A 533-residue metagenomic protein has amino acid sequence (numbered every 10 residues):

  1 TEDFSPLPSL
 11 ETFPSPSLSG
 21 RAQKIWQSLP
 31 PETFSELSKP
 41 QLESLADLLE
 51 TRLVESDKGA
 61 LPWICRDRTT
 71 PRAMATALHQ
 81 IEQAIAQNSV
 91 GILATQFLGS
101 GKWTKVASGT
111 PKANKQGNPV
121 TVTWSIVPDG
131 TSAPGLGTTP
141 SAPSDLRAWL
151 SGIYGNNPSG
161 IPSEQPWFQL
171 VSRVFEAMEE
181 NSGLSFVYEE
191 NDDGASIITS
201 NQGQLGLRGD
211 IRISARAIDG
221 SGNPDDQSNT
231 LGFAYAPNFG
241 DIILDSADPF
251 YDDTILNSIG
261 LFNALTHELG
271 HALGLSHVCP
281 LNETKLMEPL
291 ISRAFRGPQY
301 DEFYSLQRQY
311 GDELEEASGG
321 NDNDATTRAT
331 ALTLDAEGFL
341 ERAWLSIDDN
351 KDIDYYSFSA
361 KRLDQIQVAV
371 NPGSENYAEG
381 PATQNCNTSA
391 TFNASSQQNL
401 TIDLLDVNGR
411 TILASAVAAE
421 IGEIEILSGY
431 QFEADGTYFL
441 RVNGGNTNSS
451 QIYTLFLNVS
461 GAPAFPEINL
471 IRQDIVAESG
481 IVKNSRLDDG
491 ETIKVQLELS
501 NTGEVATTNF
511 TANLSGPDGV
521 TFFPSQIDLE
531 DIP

Functional and structural regions predicted by a protein language model:
E2-S163, D219-P237: Disordered inhibitory propeptide/activation segment of secreted metzincin zinc metalloprotease zymogens, centered on
L78-P134, I161, Q165-S276, N443: Metzincin-family zinc-dependent endopeptidase catalytic domain
K115-Q116, N376-G380, T391-S396, R486 (+1 more regions): A short beta-turn/strand-edge loop motif at beta-sheet boundaries
G311-G338: Predominantly extracellular/luminal regions of secreted and cell-surface proteins, especially disulfide-bonded
F339-A462: Acidic, Ser/Thr/Pro-rich low-complexity intrinsically disordered segments
S460-G490, F522: Low-complexity, acidic Ser/Thr/Pro/Gly-rich terminal tails and inter-domain linkers that flank the onset of structured
D489-V505: Short beta-strand elements of extracellular/lumenal beta-sandwich folds
V520-P533: Intrinsically disordered, low-complexity Pro/Gly/Ser/Thr-rich segments with frequent PxxP/GP/PP motifs and embedded
